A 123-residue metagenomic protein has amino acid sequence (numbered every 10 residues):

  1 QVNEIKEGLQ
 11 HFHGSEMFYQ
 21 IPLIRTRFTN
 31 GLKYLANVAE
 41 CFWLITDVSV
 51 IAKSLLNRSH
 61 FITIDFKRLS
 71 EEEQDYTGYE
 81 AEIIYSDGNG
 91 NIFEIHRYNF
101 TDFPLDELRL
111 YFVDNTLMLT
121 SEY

Functional and structural regions predicted by a protein language model:
Q1-F93: N-terminal "domain-start" segment
Y85-Y123: Short, compact, well-ordered microdomains
